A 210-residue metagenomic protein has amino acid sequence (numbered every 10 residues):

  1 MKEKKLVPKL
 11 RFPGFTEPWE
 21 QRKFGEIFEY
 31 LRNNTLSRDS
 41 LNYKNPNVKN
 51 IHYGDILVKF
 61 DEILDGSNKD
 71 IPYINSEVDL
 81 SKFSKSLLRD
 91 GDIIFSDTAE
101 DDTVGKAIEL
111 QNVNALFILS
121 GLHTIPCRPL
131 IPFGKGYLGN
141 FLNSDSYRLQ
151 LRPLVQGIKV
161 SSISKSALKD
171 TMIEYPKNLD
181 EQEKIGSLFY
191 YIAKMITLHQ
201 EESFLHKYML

Functional and structural regions predicted by a protein language model:
M1-E17, E201-L210: Short amphipathic coiled-coil heptad-repeat segments
P8, E26, E183-M195, H199: Extracellular/lumenal glycan-associated surfaces
R11-S40, L179: Non-catalytic DNA-recognition/assembly elements of restriction-modification systems
E17, Q156, K177-L179, I192: Loop/turn elements at beta-strand to alpha-helix junctions within RNA-recognition modules
R22, I63, L198-Y208: Short, tandemly repeated low-complexity microdomains enriched for cysteine and small residues
F28-Y175: DNA target-recognition domains and sequence-specific DNA-contacting regions of bacterial/archaeal
